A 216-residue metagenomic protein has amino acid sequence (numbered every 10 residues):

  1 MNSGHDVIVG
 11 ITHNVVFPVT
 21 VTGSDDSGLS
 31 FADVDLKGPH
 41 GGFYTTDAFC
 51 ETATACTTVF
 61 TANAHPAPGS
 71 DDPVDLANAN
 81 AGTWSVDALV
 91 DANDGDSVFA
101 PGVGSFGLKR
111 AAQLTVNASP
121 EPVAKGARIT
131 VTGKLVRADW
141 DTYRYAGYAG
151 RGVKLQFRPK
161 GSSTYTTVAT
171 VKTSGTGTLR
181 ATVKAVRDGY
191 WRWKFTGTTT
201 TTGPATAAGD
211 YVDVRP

Functional and structural regions predicted by a protein language model:
M1-I8, V16-T22, G28-D35, T45-T46 (+2 more regions): Low-complexity, Ser/Thr/Pro-rich intrinsically disordered linker/stalk segments at domain junctions
H40-G42: Short, solvent-exposed loop/linker segments at beta-strand-coil boundaries, enriched for Pro/Gly and Ser/Thr
